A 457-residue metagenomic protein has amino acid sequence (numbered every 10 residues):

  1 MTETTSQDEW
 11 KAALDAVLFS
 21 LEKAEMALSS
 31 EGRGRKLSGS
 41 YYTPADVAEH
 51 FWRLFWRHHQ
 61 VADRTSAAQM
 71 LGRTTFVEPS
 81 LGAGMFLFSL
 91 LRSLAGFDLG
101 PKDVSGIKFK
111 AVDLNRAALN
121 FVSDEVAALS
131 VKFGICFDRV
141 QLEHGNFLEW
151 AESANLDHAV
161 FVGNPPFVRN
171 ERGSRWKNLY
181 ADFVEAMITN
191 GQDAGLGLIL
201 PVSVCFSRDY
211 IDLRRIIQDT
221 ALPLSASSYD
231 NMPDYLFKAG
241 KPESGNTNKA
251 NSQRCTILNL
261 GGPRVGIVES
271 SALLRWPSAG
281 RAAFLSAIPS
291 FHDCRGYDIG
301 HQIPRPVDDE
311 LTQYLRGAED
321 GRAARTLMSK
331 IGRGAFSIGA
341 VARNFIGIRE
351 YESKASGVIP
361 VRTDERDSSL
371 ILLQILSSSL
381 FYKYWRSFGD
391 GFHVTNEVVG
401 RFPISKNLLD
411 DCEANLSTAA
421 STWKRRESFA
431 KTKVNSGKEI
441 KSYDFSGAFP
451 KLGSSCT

Functional and structural regions predicted by a protein language model:
M1-T65: S-adenosyl-L-methionine
A24-T43, W52, H59, F76 (+6 more regions): S-adenosyl-L-methionine
K36-L37, Y41-E49, L81-F88, G106 (+3 more regions): Signature of N6-adenine DNA methyltransferases within the class I
F55-R64, L94, D98, A151 (+2 more regions): Structural motif corresponding to the C-terminal cap of alpha-helices
V61-T75: Short helix-loop-beta connector
A83-K102: Conserved SAM-binding loop of SAM-dependent methyltransferases across substrates and taxa, primarily the Class I
K110: Conserved beta-strand positions in the Rossmann-like core of class I SAM-dependent methyltransferases
E125-L129: Alpha-helical interaction/dimerization surfaces of two-component signaling modules
